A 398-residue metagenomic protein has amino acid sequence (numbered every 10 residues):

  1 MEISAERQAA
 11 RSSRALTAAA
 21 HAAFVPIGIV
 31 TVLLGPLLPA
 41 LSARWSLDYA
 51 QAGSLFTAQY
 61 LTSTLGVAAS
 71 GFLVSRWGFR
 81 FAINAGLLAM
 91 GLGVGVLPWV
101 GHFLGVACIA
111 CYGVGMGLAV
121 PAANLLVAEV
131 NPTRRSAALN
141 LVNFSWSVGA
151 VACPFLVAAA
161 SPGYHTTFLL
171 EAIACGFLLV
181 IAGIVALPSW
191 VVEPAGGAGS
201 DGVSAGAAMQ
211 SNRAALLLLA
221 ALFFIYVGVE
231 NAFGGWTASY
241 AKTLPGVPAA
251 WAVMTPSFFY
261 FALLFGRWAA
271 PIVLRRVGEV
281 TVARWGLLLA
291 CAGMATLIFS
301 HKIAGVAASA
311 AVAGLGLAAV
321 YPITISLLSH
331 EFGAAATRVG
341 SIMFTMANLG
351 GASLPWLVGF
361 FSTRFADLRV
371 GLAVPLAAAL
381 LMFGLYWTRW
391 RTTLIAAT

Functional and structural regions predicted by a protein language model:
L34-G35, N212-S257, F261-F265: Extracytoplasmic gate region of multi-pass secondary transporters
L41-S42, L73-V74, L156-G163, A241-K242 (+3 more regions): Interfacial helix-cap and linker-helix signal at transmembrane-aqueous boundaries of multi-pass secondary transporters
L65-F103: Conserved MFS/SLC helix-loop-helix module at the cytosolic interface between two early adjacent transmembrane helices
G66-G78, G266-E279, S362-T363: Helix-to-loop junctions at the C-terminal end of transmembrane segments in multipass secondary transporters
F81-G95, T281-T296: Structural signature of the two symmetry-related core transmembrane helices
P98-C108, F299-A308: Helix-loop junctions at membrane interfaces in 12-TM secondary transporters
H102, T133-R134, L141-W190: Helix-loop-helix hairpin linking two adjacent transmembrane segments in secondary transporters
I109-F144: Cytoplasmic helix-loop-helix junction between adjacent transmembrane helices in 12-TM secondary transporters
